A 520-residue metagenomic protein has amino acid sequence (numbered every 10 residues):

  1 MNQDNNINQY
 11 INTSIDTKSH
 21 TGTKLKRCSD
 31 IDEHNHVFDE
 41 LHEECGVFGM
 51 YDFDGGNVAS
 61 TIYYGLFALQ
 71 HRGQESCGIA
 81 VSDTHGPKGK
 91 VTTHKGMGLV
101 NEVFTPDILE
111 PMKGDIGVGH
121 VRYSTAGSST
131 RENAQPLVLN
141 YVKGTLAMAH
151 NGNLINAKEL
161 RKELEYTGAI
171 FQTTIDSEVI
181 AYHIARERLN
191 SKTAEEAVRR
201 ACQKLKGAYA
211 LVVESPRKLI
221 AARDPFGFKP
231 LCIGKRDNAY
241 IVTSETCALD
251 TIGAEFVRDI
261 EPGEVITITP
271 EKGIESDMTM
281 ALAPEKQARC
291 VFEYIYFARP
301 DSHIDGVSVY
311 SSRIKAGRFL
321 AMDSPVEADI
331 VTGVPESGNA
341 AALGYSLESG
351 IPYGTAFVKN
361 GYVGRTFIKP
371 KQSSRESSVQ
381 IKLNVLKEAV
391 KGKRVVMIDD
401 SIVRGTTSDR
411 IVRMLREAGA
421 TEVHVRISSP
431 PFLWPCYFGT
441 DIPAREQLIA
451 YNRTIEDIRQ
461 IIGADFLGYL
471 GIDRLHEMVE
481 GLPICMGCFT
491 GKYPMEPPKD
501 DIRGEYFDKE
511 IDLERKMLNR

Functional and structural regions predicted by a protein language model:
N2-P262, T267-A328, V334, E422: Conserved short alpha-helical segments that host acidic/polar catalytic motifs at enzyme active sites
T125-A126, N156, I220, F228-K229 (+7 more regions): Flexible loop/turn segments at secondary-structure boundaries
A169, N190-S191, D323-D329, L347-G354 (+2 more regions): Secondary-structure transition/capping motifs at alpha-helix termini and the adjoining loop/turn into the next element
T173, E178-A181, Y353-G364, R459-V479: A conserved beta-strand->alpha-helix junction
C202, R217-K218, G253-E255, D259 (+2 more regions): PRPP-dependent phosphoribosyltransferase catalytic core
V331, G338-Y345, S349, Y353 (+1 more regions): Extended, hydrophobic alpha-helical segments in both membrane/secreted and soluble proteins
G350-V395, G405-T406, L433-G439, P443: Short, glycine/charge-rich flexible loops or terminal/linker lids adjacent to PRPP-binding catalytic cores
N384-I398, I402, I427, P498 (+1 more regions): Mobile, glycine- and charge-enriched loop segments and immediately flanking short secondary-structure elements within
